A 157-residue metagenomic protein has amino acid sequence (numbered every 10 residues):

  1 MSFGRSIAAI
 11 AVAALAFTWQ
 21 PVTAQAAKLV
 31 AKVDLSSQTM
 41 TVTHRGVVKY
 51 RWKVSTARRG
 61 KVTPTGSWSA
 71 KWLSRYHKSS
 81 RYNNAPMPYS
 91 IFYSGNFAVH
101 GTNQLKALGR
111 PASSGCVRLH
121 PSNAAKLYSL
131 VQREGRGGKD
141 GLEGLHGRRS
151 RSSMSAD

Functional and structural regions predicted by a protein language model:
M1-I10: Bacterial N-terminal signal peptides that target proteins for export
L15-T23: C-terminal segment of classical bacterial N-terminal signal peptides
A24-R59: A structural motif detector for short, solvent-exposed N-terminal "entry" segments of globular domains
Q25-K28, K61-S67, S74-D157: Exported/periplasmic cell-wall-interacting domains
T39-T41, S69, A98: General beta-strand recognition
K53-V54, W68-A70: Short, surface-exposed loop motifs enriched in S/T, G, D/E and P with embedded aromatic residues
